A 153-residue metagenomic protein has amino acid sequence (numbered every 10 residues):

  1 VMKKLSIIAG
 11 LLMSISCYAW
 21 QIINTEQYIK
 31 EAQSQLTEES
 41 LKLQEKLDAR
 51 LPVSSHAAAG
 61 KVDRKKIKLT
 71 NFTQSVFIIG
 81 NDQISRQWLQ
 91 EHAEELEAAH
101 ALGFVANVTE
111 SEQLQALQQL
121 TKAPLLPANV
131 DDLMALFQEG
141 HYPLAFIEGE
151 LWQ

Functional and structural regions predicted by a protein language model:
K3-G10: Sec-dependent signal peptide recognition, specifically the positively charged N-region followed immediately by
L5, E150-Q153: Short amphipathic alpha-helical segments
S14-S16: N-terminal signal peptide c-region/cleavage motif recognized by signal peptidases
Y18-V76, G80-Q118, W152: Non-globular targeting/processing and membrane-anchoring segments
P124-G140: Thioredoxin-like thiol-disulfide oxidoreductase module
P143-L151: A short, hydrophobic beta-strand/beta-hairpin element that forms part of a small beta-sheet core
